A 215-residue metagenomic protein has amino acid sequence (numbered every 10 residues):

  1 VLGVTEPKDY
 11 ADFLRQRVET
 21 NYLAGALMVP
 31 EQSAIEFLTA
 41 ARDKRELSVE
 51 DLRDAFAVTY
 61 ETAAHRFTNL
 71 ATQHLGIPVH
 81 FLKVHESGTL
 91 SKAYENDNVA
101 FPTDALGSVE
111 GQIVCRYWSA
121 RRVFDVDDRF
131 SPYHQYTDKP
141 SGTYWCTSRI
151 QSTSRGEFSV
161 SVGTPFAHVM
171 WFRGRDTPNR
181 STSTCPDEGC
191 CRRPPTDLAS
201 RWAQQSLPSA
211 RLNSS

Functional and structural regions predicted by a protein language model:
V1-S215: Conserved binding/catalytic microenvironments
